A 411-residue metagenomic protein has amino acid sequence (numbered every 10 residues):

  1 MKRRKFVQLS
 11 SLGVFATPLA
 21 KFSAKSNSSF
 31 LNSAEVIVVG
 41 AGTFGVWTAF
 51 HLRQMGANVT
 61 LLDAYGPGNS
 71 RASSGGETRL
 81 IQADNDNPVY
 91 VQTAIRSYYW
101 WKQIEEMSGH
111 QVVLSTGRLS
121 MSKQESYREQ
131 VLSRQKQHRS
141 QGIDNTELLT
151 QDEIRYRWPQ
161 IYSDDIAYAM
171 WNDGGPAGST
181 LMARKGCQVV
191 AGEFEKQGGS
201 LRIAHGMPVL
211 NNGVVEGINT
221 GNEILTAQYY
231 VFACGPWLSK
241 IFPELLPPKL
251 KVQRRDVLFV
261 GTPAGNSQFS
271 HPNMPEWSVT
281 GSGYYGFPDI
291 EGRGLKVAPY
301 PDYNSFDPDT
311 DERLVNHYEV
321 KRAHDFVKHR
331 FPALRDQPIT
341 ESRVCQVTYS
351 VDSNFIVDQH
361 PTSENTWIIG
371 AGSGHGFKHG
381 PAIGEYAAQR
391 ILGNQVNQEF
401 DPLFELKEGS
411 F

Functional and structural regions predicted by a protein language model:
R4-S26: N-terminal export signals
V36-T60: N-terminal Rossmann-like FAD-binding beta1-loop-alpha1 element of flavoenzymes
V39, L225-P236: Short hydrophobic core segments
F50-Q54, H110-S115, P236-T362: Active-site substrate-recognition segment that forms the wall of the catalytic cavity or substrate channel
Q54-S73: Glycine-rich FAD pyrophosphate-binding loop
E77-R157, G283-Y284: Dinucleotide-binding Rossmann-like beta1-alpha1 core, especially the glycine-rich loop that anchors the ADP
E125-Q197, R202, V209-G213: Flavin (FAD/FMN) cofactor-binding and adjacent substrate-gating region of FAD-dependent oxidoreductase domains
A333-F411: C-terminal catalytic lobe of FAD-dependent flavoproteins
